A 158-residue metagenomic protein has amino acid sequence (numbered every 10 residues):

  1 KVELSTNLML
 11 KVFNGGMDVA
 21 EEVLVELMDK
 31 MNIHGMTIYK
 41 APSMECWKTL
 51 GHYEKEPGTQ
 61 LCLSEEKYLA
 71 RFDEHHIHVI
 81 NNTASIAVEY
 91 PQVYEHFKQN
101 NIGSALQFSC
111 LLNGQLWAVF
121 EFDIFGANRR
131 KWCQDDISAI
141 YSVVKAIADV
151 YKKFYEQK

Functional and structural regions predicted by a protein language model:
K1-D18, K153-K158: Signal-transmission linkers at sensory-effector interfaces
L8-V12, E21-K30, R71, H96 (+2 more regions): Amphipathic alpha-helical regulatory segments at dimerization interfaces that relay allosteric signals between sensory
V25-M31, G35-F72: GAF sensory/regulatory domain recognition with acknowledged cross-activation on helical regulatory dimers
I33, Q92, A105, W117: Short coil/loop residues immediately preceding or within conserved phosphate-binding loops of NTP-utilizing enzyme
E56-K98, L106: Regulatory sensory and allosteric helical modules in signal-transduction proteins and certain transcription factors
G103-L111: A short, aliphatic-rich beta-strand micro-motif
C110-G126: Sensory-domain boundary capping and coupling elements
I124-V143, V150-Q157: Regulatory loop-to-helix N-cap segments in sensory/regulatory domains that couple ligand/signal detection
